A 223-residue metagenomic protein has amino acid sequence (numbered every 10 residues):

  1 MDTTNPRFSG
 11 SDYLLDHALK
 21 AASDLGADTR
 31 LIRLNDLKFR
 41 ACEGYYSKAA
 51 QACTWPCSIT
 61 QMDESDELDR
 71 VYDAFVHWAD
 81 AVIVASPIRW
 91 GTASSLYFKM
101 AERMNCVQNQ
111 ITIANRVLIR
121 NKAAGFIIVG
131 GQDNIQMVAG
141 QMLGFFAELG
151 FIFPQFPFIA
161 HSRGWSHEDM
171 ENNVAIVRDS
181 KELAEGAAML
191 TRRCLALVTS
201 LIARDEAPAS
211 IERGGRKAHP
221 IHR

Functional and structural regions predicted by a protein language model:
M1-N109, I113, V177-R223: N-terminal beta1-alpha1-beta2 submodule of the flavodoxin-like/Rossmannoid cofactor-binding fold
L31-G44, P154-M170: Short connector loops at secondary-structure junctions
D36, L118, M142, A160 (+3 more regions): Residue-level signal for alpha-helical context at structural boundaries
G44-A49, M100-A101, V107, Q136 (+3 more regions): General N-terminal targeting signals
H77-D80, R116-R120, H167-E168: Short amphipathic alpha-helical segments, especially helix-boundary/capping motifs
S95-L96, I111-S162: Short, glycine-/small-residue-rich phosphate/pyrophosphate-handling segment
I127-Q136, E171-V177, R216-R223: Short, charged low-complexity intrinsically disordered segments located at boundaries of structured domains
Q136, R163, H167-E168, A175-R178 (+2 more regions): Beta-strand/loop-alpha-helix module characteristic of Rossmann-like adenine-cofactor folds
